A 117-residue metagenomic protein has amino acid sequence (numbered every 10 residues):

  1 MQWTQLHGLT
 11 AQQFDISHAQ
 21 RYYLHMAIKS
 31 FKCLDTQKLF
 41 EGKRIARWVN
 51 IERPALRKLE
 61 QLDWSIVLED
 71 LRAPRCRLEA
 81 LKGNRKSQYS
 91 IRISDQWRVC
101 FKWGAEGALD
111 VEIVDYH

Functional and structural regions predicted by a protein language model:
M1-I93, W97, G104-H117: Basic, Lys/Arg-enriched alpha-helical interface segments
